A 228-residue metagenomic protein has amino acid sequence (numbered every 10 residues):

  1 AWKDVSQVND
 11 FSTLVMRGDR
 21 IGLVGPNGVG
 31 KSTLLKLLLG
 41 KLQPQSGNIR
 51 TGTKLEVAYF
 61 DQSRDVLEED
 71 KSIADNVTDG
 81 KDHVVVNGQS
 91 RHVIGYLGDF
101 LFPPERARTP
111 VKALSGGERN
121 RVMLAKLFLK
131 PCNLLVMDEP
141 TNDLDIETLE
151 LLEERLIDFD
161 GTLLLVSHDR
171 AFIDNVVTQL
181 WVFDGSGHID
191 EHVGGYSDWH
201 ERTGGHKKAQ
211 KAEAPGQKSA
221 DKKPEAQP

Functional and structural regions predicted by a protein language model:
A1-P228: ABC ATP-binding cassette signature C-motif
